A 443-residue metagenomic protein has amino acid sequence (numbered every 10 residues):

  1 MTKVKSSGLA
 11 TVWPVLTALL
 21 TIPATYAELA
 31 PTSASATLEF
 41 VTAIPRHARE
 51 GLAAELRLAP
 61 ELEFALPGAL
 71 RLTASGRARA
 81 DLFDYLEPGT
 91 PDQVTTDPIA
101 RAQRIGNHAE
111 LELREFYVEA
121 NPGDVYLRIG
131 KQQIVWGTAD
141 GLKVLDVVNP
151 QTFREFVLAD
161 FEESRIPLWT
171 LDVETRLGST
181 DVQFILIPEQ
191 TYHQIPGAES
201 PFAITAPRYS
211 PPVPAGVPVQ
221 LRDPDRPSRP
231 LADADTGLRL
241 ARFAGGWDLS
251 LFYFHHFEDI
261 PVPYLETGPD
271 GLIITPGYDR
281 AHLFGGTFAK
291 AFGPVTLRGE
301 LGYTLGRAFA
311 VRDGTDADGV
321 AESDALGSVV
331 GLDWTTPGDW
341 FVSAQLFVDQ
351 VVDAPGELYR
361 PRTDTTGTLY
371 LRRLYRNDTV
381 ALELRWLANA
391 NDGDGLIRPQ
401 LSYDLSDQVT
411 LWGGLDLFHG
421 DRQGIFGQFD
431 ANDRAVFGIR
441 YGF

Functional and structural regions predicted by a protein language model:
E28-R49, L70-A78: Transmembrane beta-strand segments of Gram-negative outer membrane beta-barrel proteins
T32, A69-L72, D124-L127, S179-V182 (+5 more regions): Repeated loop/turn-to-beta-strand initiation elements of outer-membrane beta-barrel proteins
F40-R46, A78-D84, P122-D124, Q133-V135 (+11 more regions): Transmembrane beta-strands of outer-membrane beta-barrel pores
E50-L58, A109-R114, R165-W169, A232-T236 (+6 more regions): Residues that define the transmembrane beta-barrel architecture of outer-membrane proteins
L58-F64, E115-A120, L171-T175, L238-R242 (+8 more regions): Residues on the lipid-exposed face of transmembrane beta-strands in outer-membrane beta-barrel proteins
L70-T73, R77-F83, P88-I204, F418-G420: Outer membrane beta-barrel
F153, S179, L371, F429-F443: Outer-membrane beta-barrel "beta-signal"
F254, A289-R312, D316-L387: Detector for outer-membrane/organellar transmembrane beta-barrel domains, recognizing the amphipathic beta-strand
